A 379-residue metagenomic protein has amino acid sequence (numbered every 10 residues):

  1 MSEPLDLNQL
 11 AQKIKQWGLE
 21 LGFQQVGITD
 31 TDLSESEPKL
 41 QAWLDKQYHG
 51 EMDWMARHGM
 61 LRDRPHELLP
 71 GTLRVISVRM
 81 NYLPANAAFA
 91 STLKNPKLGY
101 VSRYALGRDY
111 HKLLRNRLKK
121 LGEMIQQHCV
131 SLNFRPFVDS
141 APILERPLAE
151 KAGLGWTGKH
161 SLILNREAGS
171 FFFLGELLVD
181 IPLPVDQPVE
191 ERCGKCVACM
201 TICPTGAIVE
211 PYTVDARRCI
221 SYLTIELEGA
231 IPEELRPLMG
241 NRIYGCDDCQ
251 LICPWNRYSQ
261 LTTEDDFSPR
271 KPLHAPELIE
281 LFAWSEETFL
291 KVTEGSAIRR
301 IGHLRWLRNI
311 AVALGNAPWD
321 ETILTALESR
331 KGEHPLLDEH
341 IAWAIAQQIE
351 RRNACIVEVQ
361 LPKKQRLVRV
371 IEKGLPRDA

Functional and structural regions predicted by a protein language model:
M1-R192, G240, I356-A379: Auxiliary alpha/beta "docking" domains used to position bulky ligands
F23, A198-Y222, E228, R242-D266: Iron-sulfur cluster-binding cysteine motifs and their immediate structural context in ferredoxin-like electron-transfer
I163-P188, A216-L235, E286-L290: Short, charged low-complexity linear segments at domain edges
P188-A198, I208-P211, R299: Flavin-dependent oxidoreductase catalytic cores
R270-L304, A311: Alpha-helical adaptor scaffolds
F289-V292, W319-K331, R351-L361: Amphipathic alpha-helical scaffolding segments comprising HEAT/armadillo-like alpha-solenoid repeats
R300-R305, H334-E339: Alpha-helix N-cap/helix-start positions at coil->helix boundaries
L307-P318, E339-Q348: Structural detector for internal amphipathic alpha-helices that build alpha-solenoid repeat scaffolds
